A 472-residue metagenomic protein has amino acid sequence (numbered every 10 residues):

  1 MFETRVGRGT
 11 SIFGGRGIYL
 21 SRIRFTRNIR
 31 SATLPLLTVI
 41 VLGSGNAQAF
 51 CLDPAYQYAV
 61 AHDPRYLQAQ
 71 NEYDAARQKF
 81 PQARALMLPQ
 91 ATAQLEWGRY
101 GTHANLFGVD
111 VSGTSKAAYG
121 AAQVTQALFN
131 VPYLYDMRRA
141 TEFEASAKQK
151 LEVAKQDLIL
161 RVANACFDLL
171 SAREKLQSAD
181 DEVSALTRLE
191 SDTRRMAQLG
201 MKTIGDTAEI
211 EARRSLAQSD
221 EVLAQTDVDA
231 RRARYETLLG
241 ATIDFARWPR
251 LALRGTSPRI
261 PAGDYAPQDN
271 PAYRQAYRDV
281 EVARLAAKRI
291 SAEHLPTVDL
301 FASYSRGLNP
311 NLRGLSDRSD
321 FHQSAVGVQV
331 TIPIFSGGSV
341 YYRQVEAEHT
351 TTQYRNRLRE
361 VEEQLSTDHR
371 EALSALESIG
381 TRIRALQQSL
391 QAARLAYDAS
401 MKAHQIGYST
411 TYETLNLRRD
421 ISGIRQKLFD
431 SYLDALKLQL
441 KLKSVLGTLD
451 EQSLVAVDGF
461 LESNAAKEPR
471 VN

Functional and structural regions predicted by a protein language model:
M1-N28: N-terminal secretory signal peptides that target proteins for export/translocation
A32-G43: Bacterial N-terminal signal peptides
A47-E96, T102, T203, T242-I243 (+7 more regions): Bacterial Sec-pathway N-terminal export signals of envelope proteins
Q68-A83, A154, L158-Q177, R188 (+5 more regions): Amphipathic alpha-helical coiled-coil segments
Q90-A154, R274-A286, S291-V361, A372: Small/polar-residue-enriched beta-strand and adjacent coil segments characteristic of outer-membrane beta-barrel
K155-D269, A372-A375, I379, D420-S422 (+1 more regions): Periplasmic alpha-helical coiled-coil/stalk elements that build and connect Gram-negative outer-membrane
K427-N472: Acidic, low-complexity, intrinsically disordered peripheral segments
